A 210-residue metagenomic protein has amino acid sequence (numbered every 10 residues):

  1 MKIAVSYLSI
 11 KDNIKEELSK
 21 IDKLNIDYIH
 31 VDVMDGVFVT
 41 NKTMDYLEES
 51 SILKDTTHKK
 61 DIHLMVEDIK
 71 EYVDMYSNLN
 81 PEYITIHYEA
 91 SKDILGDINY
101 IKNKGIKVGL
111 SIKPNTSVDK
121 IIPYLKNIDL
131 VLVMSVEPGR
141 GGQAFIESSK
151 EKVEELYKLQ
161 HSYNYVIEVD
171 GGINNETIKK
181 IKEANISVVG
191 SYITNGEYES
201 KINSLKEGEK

Functional and structural regions predicted by a protein language model:
I3-S6, I29-V31, K60-L64, E82-I86 (+4 more regions): Hydrophobic faces of well-ordered beta-strands that scaffold small-molecule active sites in alpha/beta enzyme cores
I14-I21, D68-N78, T116-N127, G171-S187: Catalytic cores of alpha/beta
D22, S50-K54, S77, G96-G105 (+2 more regions): Surface-exposed amphipathic alpha-helices with a cationic face
N25-D27, D55-T57, S77-I84, Y100-G109 (+2 more regions): Glycine-enriched alpha-helix->loop->beta-strand junction motifs that scaffold or abut catalytic
H30-Y100: N-terminal active-site wall of soluble small-molecule enzyme domains
G36-L47, P114, I122-E154, K158-H161 (+2 more regions): Glycine/Thr-rich beta-alpha phosphate-binding loop at enzyme active sites
I84-K92, L132-G142, A184-I202: Glycine-rich phosphate-binding active-site loops on the catalytic face of alpha/beta enzymes
E168-K210: C-terminal alpha-helical cap/extension of soluble enzyme domains
